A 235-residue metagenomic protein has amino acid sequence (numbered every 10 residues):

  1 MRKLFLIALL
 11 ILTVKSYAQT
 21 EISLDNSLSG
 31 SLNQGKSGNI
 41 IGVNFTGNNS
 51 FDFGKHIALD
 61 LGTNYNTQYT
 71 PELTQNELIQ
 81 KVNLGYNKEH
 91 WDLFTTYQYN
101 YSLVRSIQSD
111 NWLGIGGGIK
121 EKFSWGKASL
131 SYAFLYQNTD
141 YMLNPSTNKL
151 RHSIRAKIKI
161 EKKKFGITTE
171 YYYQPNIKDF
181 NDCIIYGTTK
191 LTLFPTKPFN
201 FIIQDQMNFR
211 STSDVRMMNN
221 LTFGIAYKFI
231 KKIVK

Functional and structural regions predicted by a protein language model:
L4-T13: Sec-dependent N-terminal signal peptides
Q19-A58: Short glycine/proline- and aromatic-enriched beta-strand/turn motifs that initiate or cap beta-hairpins
I22, G54-L61, H90-T95, S124-A128 (+3 more regions): Repeated loop/turn-to-beta-strand initiation elements of outer-membrane beta-barrel proteins
I22, N39-V43, T74-L78, S109-L113 (+3 more regions): Residues that define the transmembrane beta-barrel architecture of outer-membrane proteins
L28-L32, L61-Y65, V82, T95-Y99 (+6 more regions): Transmembrane beta-barrel strands of outer-membrane/channel proteins
G30, F45-F51, V82-Y86, I115-E121 (+4 more regions): Residues on the lipid-exposed face of transmembrane beta-strands in outer-membrane beta-barrel proteins
K127-N200, N208: Outer-membrane beta-barrel transmembrane domain signature
M218-K235: Outer-membrane beta-barrel "beta-signal"
